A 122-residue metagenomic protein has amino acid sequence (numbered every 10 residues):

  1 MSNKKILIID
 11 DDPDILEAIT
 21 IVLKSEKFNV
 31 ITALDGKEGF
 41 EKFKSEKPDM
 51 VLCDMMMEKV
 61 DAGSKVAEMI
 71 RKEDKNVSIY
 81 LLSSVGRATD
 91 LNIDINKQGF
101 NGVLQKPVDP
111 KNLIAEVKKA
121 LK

Functional and structural regions predicted by a protein language model:
M1-K5, K111-K122: Non-catalytic signal-transmission and effector/linker regions of two-component phosphorelay proteins
I9-D10, A33, V51: Conserved sequence signature across two-component system core domains
P13-I31, Q98: Two-component/phosphorelay signaling modules centered on CheY-like receiver
T32-E41, A62-G63: Helix N-cap/capping motif at the beta->alpha junctions
K44-E46, I70-V77, Q98: Conserved phosphotransfer cores of two-component systems
D54-M55: Active-site residues of response regulator receiver
D61-K65, K72, G86-L104, K111 (+1 more regions): Alpha4 helix (beta4-alpha4-beta5 surface) of REC/receiver domains from two-component response regulators
L82-S83: Hydrophobic/aromatic residues positioned on beta-strands within the core alpha/beta folds
